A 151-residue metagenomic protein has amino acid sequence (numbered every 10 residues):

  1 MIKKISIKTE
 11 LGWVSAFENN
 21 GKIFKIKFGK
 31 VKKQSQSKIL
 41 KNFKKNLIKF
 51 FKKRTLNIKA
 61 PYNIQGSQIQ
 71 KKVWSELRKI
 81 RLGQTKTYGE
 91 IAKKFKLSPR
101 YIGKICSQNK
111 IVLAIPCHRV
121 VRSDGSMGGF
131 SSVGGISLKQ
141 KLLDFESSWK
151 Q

Functional and structural regions predicted by a protein language model:
M1-L97, F145, W149-Q151: Basic nucleic-acid-binding alpha-helical/helix-turn surface characteristic of O6-alkylguanine DNA
L77, C117-H118, L142: Structural signal for hydrophobic
S107: Residue-level detection of the helix-turn-helix DNA-binding "recognition helix"
K110: Acidic, glycine-rich catalytic loops of TOPRIM or P-loop NTPase phosphate-binding modules used across DNA replication
L113-S123: Short Lys/Arg-enriched helix C-cap and helix-to-coil transition segments that create basic nucleic-acid-contact patches
S126-Q151: …primarily DNA-binding HTH/wHTH and HhH modules…
